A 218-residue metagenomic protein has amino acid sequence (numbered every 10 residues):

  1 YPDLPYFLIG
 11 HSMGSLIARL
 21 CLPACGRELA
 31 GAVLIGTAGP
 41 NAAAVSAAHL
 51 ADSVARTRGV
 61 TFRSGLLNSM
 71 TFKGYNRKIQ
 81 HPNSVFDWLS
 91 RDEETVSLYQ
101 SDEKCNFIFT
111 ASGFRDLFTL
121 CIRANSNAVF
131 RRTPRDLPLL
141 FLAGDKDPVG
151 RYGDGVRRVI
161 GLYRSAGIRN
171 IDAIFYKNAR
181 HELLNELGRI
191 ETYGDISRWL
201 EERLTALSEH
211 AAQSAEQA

Functional and structural regions predicted by a protein language model:
Y1-S12: Alpha/beta-hydrolase fold nucleophile elbow
G10-L20: Glycine-rich nucleophile elbow surrounding the catalytic serine of serine-hydrolase chemistry
A18-K104: Alpha/beta-hydrolase-fold enzymes
C105, F109-R131: Active-site nucleophile elbow and catalytic-triad environment of alpha/beta-hydrolase enzymes
T133-L139, R169: Short, proline-enriched alpha-helix->beta-strand connector loops that line the catalytic pocket of alpha/beta-hydrolase
F141-A143: Short beta-strand/loop motif that positions the catalytic acidic residue of the alpha/beta-hydrolase fold
P148-R158: Conserved alpha/beta-hydrolase "acid-adjacent" motif
A166, N170-A218: Catalytic active-site module of serine/aspartate enzymes centered on a nucleophile-bearing elbow/loop
